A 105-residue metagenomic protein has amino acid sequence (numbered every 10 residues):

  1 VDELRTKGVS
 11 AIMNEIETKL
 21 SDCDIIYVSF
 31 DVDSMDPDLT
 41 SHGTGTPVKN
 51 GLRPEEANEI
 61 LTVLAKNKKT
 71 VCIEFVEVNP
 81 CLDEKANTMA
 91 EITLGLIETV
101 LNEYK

Functional and structural regions predicted by a protein language model:
V1-K105: Catalytic cores of soluble, metal-dependent hydrolases
